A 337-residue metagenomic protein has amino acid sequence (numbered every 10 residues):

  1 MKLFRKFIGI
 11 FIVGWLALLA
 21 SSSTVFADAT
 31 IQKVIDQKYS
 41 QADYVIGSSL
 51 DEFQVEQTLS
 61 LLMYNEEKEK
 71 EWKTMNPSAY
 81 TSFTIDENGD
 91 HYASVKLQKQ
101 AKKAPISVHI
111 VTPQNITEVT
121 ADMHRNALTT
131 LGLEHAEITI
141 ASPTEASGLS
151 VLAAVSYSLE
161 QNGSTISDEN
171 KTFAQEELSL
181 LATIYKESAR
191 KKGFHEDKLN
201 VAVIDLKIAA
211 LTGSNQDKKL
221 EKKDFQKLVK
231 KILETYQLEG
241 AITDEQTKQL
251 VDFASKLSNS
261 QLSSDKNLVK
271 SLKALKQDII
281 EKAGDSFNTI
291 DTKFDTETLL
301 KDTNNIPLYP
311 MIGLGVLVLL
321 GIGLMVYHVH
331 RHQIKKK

Functional and structural regions predicted by a protein language model:
M1-F11: Bacterial N-terminal signal peptides that target proteins for export
I10-A20: Bacterial N-terminal signal peptides
L19-K33: Sec-dependent signal peptide cleavage junction
Y80-L133: Signal peptide-directed extracytoplasmic domains
M123-D252: Soluble oligomerization/assembly scaffold segments of membrane-associated complexes
K218, K223-N305: Membrane-proximal extracellular "stem/stalk" segments of glycoproteins immediately N-terminal to a transmembrane helix
L300-V318: Juxtamembrane/start-of-transmembrane alpha-helix segments at the extracytoplasmic/lumenal side of membrane anchors
V316-K337: C-terminal membrane-anchoring or membrane-association module
